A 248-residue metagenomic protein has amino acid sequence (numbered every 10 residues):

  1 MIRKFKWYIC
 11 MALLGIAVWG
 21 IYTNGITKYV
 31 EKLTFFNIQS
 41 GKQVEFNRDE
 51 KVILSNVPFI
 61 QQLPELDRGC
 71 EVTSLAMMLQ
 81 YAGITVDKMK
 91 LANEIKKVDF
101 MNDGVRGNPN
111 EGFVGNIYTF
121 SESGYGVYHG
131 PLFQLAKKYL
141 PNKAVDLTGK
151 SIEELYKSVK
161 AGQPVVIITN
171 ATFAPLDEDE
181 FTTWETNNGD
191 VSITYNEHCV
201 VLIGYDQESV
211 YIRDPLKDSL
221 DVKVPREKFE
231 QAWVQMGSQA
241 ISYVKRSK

Functional and structural regions predicted by a protein language model:
K4-G130, A171-F173, D179-T182, I193: Active-site-adjacent structural segments surrounding the nucleophilic cysteine of cysteine proteases and isopeptidases
G41, T182-N187, V191-T194, V200-K248: Noncatalytic regulatory segments and standalone regulatory/sensor domains
S74, S151, T169-F173, G204-D206 (+1 more regions): A mature extracytoplasmic/lumenal domain signature
L75-I84, K96-F100, K137-V145, K160 (+3 more regions): Sec-exported extracytoplasmic/periplasmic mature domains
K88-E94, H129-K138, I152-A161, L220-S238: Short alpha-helical interface patches
K88-N102, K143-A144, K228-E230, S238-K248: Cysteine-dependent hydrolase recognition
G107-C199, S242-K245: Predominantly the structural core of cysteine protease catalytic domains
